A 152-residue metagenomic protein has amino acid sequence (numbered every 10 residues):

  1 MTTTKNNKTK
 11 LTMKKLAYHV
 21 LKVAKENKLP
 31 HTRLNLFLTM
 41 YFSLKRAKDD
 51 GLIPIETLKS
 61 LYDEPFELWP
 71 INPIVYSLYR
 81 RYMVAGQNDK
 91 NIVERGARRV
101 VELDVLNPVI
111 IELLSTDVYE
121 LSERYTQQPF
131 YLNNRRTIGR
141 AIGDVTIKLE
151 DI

Functional and structural regions predicted by a protein language model:
M1-I152: Domain-edge interaction signal
